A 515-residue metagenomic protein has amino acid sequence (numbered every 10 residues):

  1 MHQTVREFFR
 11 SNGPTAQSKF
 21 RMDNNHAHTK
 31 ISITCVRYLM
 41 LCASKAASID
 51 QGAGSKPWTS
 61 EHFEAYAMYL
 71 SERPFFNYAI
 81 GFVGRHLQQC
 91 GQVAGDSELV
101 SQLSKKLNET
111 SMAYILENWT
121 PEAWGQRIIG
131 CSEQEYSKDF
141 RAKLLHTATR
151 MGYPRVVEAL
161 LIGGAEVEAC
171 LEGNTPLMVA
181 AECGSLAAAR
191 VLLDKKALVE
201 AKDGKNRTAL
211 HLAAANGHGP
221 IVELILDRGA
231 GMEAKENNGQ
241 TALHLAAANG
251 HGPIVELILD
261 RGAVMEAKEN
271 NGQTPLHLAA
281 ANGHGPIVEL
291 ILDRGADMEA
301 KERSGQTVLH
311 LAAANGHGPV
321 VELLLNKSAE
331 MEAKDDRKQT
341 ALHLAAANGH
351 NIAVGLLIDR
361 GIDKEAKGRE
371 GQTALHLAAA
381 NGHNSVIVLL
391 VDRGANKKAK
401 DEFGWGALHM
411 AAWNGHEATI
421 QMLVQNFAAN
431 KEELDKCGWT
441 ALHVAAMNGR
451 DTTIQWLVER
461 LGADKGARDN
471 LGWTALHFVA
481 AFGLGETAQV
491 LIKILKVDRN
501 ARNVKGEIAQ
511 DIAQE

Functional and structural regions predicted by a protein language model:
M1-C170, V179-A187, D194, N216: Leucine/isoleucine-rich amphipathic helices and adjacent mixed helix/strand linkers that form non-membrane
F8, Y38, H86, T147 (+22 more regions): Alpha-helical recognition domains of nuclear gene-regulatory proteins
K138, A169-L171, D203, E236 (+8 more regions): Ankyrin repeat boundary/linker residues
R141, G173-N174, N206, G239 (+8 more regions): Start-of-repeat signature of ankyrin repeats
T147-Y153, V179-S185, L212-H218, L245-H251 (+8 more regions): Ankyrin repeat A-helix N-terminal signature
R155-V156, A187-A188, P220-I221, I254 (+7 more regions): Conserved ankyrin/ankyrin-like repeat signature
E158-E166, R190-L198, E223-G231, E256-V264 (+7 more regions): Ankyrin repeat domain, specifically the short helix-to-loop turn at the C-terminus of the second helix of each repeat
A488, I492, D498-E515: Leucine-rich solenoid repeat scaffolds
